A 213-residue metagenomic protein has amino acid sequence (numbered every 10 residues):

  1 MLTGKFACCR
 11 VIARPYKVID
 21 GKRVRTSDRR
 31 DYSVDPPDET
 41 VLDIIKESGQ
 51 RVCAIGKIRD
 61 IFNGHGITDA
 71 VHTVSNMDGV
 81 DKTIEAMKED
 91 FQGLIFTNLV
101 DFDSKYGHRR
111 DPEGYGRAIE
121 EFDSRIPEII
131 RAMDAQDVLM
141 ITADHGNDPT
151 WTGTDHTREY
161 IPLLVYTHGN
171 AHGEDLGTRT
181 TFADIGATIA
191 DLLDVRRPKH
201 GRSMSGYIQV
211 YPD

Functional and structural regions predicted by a protein language model:
M1-D213: Feature captures the catalytic ectodomains and active-site-proximal regions of enzymes that hydrolyze or transfer
